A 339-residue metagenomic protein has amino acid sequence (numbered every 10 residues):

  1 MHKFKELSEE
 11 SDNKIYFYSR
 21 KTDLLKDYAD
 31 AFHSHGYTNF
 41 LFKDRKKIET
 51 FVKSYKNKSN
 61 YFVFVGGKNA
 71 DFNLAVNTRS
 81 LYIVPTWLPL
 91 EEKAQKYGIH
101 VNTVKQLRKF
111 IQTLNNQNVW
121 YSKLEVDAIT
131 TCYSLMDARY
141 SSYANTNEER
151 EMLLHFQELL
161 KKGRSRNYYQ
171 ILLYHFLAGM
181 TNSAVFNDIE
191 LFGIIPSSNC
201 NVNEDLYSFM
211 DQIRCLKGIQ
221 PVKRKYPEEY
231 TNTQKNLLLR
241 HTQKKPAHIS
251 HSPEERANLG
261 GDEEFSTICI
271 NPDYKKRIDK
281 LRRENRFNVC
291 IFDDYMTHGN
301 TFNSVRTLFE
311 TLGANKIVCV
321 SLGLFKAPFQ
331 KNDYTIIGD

Functional and structural regions predicted by a protein language model:
M1-F32, T38-F42: Substrate-recognition element of Asp-dependent hydrolases with the DxDx(T/V) motif
M1-H2, A75, I291-D293: Asp-based phosphoryl-transfer active-site loop
Y16-Y18, F62-V63, N187-S198: Short glycine-rich phosphate-binding loop at a beta-alpha junction
I48-F72, N288-I291: Conserved Lys-Pro-Asp/Glu-containing loop-to-beta segment of HAD-superfamily phosphomonoesterases, centered on
K58-Y61, S250-D339: PRPP/pyrophosphate-binding module of the type I phosphoribosyltransferase fold
F64-V101: Acidic, Mg2+-coordinating phosphoryl-transfer loop and its flanking beta/alpha structural elements, shared across
K96, N102-N145, N303-D339: PRPP-dependent phosphoribosyltransferase catalytic core
T113-L191, T242-F287: Active-site-facing substrate-recognition patch
